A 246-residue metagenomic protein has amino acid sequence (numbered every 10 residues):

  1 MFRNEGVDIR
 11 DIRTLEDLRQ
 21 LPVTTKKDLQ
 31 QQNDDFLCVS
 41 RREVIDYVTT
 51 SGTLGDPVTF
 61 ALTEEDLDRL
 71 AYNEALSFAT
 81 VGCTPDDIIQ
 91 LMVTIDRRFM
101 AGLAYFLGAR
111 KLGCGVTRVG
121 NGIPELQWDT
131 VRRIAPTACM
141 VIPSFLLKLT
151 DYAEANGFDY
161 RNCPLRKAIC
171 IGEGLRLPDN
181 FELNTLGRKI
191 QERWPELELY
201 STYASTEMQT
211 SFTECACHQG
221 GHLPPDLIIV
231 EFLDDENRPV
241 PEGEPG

Functional and structural regions predicted by a protein language model:
M1-T49, L54-Y72, L76-T80, T84-D86 (+2 more regions): Nucleotide 5′-phosphate-binding alpha/beta core
Q31-N33, T59-F60, I89-M92, L112-G113 (+1 more regions): A short, structure-level motif marking secondary-structure boundaries and short turns
T50-T53, I89, C139, A204: Conserved S/T- and glycine-rich ATP-binding loop of Class I adenylate-forming
V58-F60, F99, L175-D179: A generic structural signal for short coil/turn motifs at secondary-structure boundaries
E64-A79, I88-K148: AMP-binding/adenylate-forming
P85-I88, C163-P164: Short acidic capping loops at alpha-helix termini that bridge into adjacent secondary structure
L112-G246: Active-site glycine/GP-rich loop and adjacent strand/helix microenvironment that borders small-molecule binding pockets
